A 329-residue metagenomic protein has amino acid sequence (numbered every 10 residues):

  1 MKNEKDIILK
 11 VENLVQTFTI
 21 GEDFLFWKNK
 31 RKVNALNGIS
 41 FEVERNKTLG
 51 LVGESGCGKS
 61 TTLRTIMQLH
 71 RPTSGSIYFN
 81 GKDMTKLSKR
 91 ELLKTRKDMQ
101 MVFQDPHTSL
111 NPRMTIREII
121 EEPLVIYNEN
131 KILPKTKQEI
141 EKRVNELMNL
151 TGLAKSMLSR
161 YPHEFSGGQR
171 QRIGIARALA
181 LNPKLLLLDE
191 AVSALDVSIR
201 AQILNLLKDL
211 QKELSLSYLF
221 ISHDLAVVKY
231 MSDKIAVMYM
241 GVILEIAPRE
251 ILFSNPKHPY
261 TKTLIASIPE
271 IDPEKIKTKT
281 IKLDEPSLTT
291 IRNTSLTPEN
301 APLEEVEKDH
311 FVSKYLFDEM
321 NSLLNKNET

Functional and structural regions predicted by a protein language model:
K2-I7, I20-W27, K32, R249-T329: Short catalytic/signature loops enriched in Gly
M67: Helix-to-loop junction immediately C-terminal to a conserved catalytic motif
G75-D83, T95: Conserved ABC transporter NBD signature motif
D83, N128, T136-S156, I265: Conserved ABC ATPase "signature" region
Y161-F165, Q169: Conserved ABC ATPase signature
A180-K184: A short, proline-enriched helix->beta-strand linker immediately N-terminal to the Walker B motif in ABC-type P-loop
